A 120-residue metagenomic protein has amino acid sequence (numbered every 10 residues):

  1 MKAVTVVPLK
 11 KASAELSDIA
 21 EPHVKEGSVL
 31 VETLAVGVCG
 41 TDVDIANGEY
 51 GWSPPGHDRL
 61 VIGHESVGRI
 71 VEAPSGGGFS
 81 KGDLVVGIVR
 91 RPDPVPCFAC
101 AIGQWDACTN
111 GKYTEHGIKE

Functional and structural regions predicted by a protein language model:
M1-V4: Short structural boundary motif marking the start of a folded domain
K10-E15, G40-T41: Short N-terminal binding/cap micro-motifs at the start of the first secondary-structure element
P22-V36, Y50-F98, D106: Glycine-rich beta-strand-centered segment in the early N-terminal region that forms part of a ligand/cofactor-binding
T41-N47: Cytochrome P450 core scaffold surrounding the K-helix E-X-X-R motif and the conserved "meander" helix-loop region
V43, G78, A107-G111: Short, solvent-exposed secondary-structure boundary/capping segments
D93-E120: NAD(P)H dinucleotide-binding glycine-rich loop of Rossmann-like/cofactor-binding domains, especially the beta1-alpha1
